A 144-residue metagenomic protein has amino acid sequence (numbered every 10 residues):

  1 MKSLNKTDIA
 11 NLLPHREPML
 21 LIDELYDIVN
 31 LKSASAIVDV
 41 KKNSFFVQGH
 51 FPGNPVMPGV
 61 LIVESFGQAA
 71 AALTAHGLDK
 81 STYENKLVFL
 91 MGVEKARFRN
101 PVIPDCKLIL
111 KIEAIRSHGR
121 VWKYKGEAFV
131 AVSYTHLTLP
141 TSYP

Functional and structural regions predicted by a protein language model:
M1-V56, H76, K86, V102-I103 (+3 more regions): Non-catalytic linker/capping segments at the edges of enzyme domains
K2-S3, A70-I109: Hydrophobic beta-strand-centered segment that forms part of the acyl-chain substrate-binding groove
L21-E24, G92, R97, K111-E113 (+1 more regions): Residues located in well-ordered beta-strands
L25, M57-T82: Active-site helix/loop of acyl-thioester processing domains in fatty-acid/polyketide metabolism, spanning hotdog-fold
A34-A36, M91, L110-K111, Y124-G126 (+1 more regions): Hydrophobic residues positioned within well-ordered beta-strands of beta-sheet architectures
K107-R116, W122, G126-A128, S133: Acidic and generally charged, gly/proline-rich low-complexity regions
Y134-P144: Conserved small/polar residues in nucleotide/adenosyl-binding loops
